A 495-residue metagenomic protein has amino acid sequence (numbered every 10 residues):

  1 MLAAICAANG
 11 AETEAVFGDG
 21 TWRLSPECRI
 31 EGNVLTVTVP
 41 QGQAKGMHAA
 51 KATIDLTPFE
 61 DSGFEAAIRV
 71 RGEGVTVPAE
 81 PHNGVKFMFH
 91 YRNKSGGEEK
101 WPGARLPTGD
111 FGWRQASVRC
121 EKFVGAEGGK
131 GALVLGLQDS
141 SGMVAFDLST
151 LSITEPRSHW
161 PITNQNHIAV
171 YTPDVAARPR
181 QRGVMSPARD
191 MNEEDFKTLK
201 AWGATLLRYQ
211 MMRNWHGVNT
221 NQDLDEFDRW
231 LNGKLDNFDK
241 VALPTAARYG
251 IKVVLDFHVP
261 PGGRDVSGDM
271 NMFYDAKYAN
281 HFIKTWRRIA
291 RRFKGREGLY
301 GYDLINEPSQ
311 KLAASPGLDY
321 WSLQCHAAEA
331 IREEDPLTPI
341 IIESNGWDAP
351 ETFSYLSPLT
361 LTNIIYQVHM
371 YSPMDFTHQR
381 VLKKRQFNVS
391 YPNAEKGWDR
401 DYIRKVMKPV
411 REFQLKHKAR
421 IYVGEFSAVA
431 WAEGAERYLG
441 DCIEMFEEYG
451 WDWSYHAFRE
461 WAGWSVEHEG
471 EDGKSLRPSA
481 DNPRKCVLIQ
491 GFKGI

Functional and structural regions predicted by a protein language model:
A7-V170: Extracellular and organelle-lumenal recognition/adhesion modules and their flexible linkers in secreted
P161-N166, E433-I495: Aromatic-rich peripheral "rim/lid" segments of glycoside hydrolase catalytic domains that contact and position glycan
I162-E194: Boundary/entry segment of secreted carbohydrate-active catalytic domains
R182-S186, N221-G233, D269-A279, N306-L318 (+2 more regions): The substrate-binding groove and active-site-proximal loops of carbohydrate-active enzymes, especially glycoside
M185, L206-R208, V254, D303 (+1 more regions): Conserved beta-strand positions in the central sheet of alpha/beta enzyme cores
A188-K200, F282-K284, I403-P409: Short, acidic/polar
N192-R264, Y320-D335, E436-E448: Aromatic-lined substrate-binding rim segments of carbohydrate-active enzymes
N280-G397, R404-A428, E433, E448-W451: Active-site region of glycoside hydrolase catalytic domains
